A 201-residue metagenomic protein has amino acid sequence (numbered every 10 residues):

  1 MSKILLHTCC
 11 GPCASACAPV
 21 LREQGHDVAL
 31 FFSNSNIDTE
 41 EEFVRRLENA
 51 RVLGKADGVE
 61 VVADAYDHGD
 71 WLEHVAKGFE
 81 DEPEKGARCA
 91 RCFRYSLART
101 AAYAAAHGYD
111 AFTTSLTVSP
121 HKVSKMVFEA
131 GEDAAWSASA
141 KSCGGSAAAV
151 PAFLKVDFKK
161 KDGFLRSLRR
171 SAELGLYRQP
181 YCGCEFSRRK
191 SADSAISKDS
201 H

Functional and structural regions predicted by a protein language model:
M1-H201: Nucleotide-activated chemistry modules centered on ATP-dependent adenylation/adenylyltransferase
